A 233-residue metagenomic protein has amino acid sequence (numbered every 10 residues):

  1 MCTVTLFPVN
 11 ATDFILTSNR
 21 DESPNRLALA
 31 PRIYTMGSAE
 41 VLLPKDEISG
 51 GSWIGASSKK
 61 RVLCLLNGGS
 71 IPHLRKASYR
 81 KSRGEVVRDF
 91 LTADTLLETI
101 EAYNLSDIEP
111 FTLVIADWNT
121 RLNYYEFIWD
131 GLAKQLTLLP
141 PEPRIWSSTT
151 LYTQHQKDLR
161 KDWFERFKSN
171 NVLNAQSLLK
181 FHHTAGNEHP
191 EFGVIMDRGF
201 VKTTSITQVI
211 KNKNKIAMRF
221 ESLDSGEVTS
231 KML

Functional and structural regions predicted by a protein language model:
M1-L233: N-terminal nucleophile
